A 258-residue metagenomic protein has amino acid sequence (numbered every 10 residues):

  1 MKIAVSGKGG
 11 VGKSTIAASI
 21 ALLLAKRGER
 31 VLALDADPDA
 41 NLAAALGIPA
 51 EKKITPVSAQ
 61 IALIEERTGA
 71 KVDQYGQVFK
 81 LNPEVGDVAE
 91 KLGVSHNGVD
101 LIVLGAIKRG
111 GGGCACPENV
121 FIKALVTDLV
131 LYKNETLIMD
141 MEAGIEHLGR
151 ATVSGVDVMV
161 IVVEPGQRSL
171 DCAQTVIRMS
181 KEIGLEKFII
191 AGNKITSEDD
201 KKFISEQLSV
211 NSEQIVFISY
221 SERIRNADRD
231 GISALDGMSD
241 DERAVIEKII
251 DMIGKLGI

Functional and structural regions predicted by a protein language model:
K2-P38: Walker A/P-loop phosphate-binding motif and the immediately C-terminal alpha-helix
L23-N97: N-terminal phosphate/diphosphate-binding loop that engages ATP/GTP or pyrophosphate donors across diverse enzyme folds
P38-D39, I107-R109, A143-G144, G166-R168 (+2 more regions): Conserved nucleotide-binding/hydrolysis micro-motifs of P-loop NTPases
V103, I161-E164, I190-N193: Conserved beta-strand segments of the P-loop GTPase G domain that flank and frequently precede/overlap
L104-G110, C114-A115, V126-L148: Switch II (G3) loop of P-loop NTPases
V126-K133, L148-Q167: Inter-motif core of Ras-like GTPase G domains
L137, M141, V156, I189 (+1 more regions): Glycine-rich phosphate-binding loops of nucleotide-dependent enzymes
K181-I258: C-terminal lobe/tail of nucleotide-utilizing enzymes
